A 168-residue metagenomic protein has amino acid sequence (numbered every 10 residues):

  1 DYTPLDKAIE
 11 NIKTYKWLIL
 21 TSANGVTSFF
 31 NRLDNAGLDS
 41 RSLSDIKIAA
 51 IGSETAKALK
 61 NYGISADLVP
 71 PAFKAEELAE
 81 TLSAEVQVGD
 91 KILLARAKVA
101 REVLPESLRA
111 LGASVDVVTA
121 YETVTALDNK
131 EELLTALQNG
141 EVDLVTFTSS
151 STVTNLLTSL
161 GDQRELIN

Functional and structural regions predicted by a protein language model:
D1-N168: Signature of uroporphyrinogen-III synthase
